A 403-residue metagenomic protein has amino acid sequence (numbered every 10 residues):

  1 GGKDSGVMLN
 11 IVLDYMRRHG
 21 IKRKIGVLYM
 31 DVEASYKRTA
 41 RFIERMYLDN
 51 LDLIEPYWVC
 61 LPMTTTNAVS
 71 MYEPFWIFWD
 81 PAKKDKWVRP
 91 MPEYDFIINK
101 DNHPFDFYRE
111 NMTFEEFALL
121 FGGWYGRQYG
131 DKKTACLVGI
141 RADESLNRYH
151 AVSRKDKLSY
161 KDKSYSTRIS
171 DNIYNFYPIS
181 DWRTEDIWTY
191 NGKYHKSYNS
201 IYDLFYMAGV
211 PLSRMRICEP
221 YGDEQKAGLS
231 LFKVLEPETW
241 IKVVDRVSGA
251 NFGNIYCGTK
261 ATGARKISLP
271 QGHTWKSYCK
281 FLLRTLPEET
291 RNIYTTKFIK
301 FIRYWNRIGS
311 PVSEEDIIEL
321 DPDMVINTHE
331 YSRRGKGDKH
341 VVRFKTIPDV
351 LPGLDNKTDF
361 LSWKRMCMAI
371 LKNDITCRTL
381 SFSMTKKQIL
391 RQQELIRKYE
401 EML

Functional and structural regions predicted by a protein language model:
G2: Conserved G/P- and acidic residue-centered "switch" motifs that form tight phosphate/ATP-binding loops in soluble
S5-L403: Nucleotide-activated chemistry modules centered on ATP-dependent adenylation/adenylyltransferase
